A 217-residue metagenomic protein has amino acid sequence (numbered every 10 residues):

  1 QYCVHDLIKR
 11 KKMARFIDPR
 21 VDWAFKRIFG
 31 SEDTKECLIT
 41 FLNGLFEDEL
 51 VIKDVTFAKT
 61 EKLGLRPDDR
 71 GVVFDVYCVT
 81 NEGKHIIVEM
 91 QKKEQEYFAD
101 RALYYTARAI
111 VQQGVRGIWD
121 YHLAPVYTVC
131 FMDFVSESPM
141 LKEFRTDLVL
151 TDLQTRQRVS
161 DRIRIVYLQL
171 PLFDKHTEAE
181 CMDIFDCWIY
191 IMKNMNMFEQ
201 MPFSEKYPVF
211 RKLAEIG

Functional and structural regions predicted by a protein language model:
Q1-G217: Elongated, amphipathic alpha-helical interaction scaffolds
